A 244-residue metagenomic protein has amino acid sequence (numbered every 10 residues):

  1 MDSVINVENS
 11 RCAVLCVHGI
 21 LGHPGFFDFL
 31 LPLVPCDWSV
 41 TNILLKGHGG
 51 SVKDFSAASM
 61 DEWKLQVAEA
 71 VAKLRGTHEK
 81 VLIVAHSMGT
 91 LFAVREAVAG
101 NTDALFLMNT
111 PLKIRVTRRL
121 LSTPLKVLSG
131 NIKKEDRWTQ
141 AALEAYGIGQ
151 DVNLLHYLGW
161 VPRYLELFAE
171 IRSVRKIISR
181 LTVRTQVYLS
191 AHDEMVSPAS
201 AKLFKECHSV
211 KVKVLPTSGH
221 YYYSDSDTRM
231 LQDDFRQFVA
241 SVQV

Functional and structural regions predicted by a protein language model:
I20-L31: The serine-hydrolase catalytic nucleophile loop
P35-V52: Conserved alpha/beta-hydrolase
A85-G89, A93: Gly/Ala-rich beta-loop-alpha elbow adjacent to hydrolase catalytic centers
L105-I132: Flexible "cap/lid" loop of the alpha/beta hydrolase fold
W160-I178: Active-site nucleophile elbow and catalytic-triad environment of alpha/beta-hydrolase enzymes
L181, V187-L189, D193: Short beta-strand/loop motif that positions the catalytic acidic residue of the alpha/beta-hydrolase fold
A191-V214, S218: Conserved loop-alpha-helix segment in the C-terminal half of the alpha/beta-hydrolase fold that carries the catalytic
S218-L231: Catalytic histidine-centered segment of alpha/beta-hydrolase-like enzymes
